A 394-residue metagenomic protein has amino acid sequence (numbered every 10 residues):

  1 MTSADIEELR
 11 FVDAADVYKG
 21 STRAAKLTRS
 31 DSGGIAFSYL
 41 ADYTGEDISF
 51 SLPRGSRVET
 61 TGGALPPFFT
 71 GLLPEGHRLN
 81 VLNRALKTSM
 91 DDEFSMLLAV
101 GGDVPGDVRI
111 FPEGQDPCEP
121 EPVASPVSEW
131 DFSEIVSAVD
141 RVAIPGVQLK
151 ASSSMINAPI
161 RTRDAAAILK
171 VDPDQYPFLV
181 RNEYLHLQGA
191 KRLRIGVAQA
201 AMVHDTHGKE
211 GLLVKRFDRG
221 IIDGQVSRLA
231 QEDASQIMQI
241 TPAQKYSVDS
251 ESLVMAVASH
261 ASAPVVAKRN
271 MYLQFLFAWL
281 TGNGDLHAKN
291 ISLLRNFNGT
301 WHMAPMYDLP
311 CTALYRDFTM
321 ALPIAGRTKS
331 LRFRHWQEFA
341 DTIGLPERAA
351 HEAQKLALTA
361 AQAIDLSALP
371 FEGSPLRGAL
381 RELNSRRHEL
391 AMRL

Functional and structural regions predicted by a protein language model:
M1-L394: Phosphate/dinucleotide-binding and metal-coordinating scaffold of catalytic cores in nucleotide-dependent enzymes
